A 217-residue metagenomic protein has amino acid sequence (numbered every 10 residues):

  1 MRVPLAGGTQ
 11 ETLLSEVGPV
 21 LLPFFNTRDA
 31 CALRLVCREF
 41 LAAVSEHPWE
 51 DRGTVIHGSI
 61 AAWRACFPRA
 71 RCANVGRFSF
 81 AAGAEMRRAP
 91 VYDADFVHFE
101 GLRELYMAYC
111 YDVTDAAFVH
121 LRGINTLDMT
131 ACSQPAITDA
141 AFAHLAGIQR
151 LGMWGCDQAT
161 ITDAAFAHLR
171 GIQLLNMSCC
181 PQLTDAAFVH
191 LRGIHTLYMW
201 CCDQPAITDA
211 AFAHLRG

Functional and structural regions predicted by a protein language model:
M1-E39: N-terminal Skp1-binding subsegment of the F-box domain
L21, R71-N74: Low-complexity, Gly/Pro
T27, E46, R69, L127 (+2 more regions): Short, well-ordered coil loops that connect the C-terminus of an alpha-helix to the N-terminus of a beta-strand
R28-L35, L41-R69, G76: Hydrophobic regular-secondary-structure patch
T54-G58, N74-V91, Y106-V113, G123-P135 (+3 more regions): Concave beta-strand-loop units of leucine-rich repeat
A94-E100, A116-R122, D139-A146, D163-R170 (+2 more regions): A structural signal for leucine-rich repeat
